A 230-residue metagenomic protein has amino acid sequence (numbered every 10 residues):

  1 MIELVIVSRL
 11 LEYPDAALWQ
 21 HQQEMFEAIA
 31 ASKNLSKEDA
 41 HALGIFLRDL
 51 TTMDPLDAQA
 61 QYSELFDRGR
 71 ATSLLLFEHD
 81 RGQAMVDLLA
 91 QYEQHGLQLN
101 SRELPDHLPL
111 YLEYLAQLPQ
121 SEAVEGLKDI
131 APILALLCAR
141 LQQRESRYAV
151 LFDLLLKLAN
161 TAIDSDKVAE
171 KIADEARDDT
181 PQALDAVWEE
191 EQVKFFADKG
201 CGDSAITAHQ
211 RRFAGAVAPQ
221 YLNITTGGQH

Functional and structural regions predicted by a protein language model:
M1-H107, L112-H230: Charged, alpha-helix-forming regions
